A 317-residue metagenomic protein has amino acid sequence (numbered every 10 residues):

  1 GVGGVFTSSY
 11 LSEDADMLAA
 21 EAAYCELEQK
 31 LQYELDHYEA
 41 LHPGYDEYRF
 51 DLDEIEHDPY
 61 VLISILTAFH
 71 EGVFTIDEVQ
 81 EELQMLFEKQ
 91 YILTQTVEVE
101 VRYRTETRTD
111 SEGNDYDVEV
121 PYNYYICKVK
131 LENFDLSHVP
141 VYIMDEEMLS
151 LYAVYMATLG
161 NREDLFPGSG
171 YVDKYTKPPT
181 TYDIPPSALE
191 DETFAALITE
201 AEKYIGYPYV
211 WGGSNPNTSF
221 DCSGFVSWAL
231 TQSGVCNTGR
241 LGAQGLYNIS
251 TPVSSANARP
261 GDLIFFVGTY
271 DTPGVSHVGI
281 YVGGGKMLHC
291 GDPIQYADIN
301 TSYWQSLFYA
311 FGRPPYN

Functional and structural regions predicted by a protein language model:
V2-P208, Q305-N317: Intrinsically disordered, low-complexity, Pro/Ser/Thr/Asn/Gly/Ala-rich spacer/linker segments adjacent to signal
S187-F194, I198, T218-S223, T251 (+2 more regions): Solvent-exposed, acidic/flexible segments
I205, W211-G212, S223, V278 (+2 more regions): Short glycine-rich loop/turn motifs that provide flexible caps or phosphate-binding loops at active sites
Y207-P260: Catalytic cysteine-centered active-site loop
C236, A243, N248-S255, Y270-N317: Aromatic- and glycine-rich peptidoglycan recognition patches
